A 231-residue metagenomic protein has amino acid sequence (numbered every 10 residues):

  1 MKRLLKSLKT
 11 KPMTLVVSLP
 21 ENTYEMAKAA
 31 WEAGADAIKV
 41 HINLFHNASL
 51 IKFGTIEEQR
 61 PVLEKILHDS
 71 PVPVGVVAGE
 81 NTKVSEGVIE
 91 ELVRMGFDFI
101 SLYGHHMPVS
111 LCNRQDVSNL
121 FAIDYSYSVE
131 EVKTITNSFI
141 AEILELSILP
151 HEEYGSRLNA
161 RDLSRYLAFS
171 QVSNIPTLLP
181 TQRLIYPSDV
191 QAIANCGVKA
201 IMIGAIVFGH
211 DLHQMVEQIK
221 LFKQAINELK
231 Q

Functional and structural regions predicted by a protein language model:
M1-V72, T136-I140: Conserved N-terminal beta1-alpha1 strand-loop-helix module at the mouth
K2-L4, H46-M95, L102-N113: N-terminal active-site wall of soluble small-molecule enzyme domains
S7-E25, V74-V84, S118-Y127, T177-I185: Active-site mouth loops of central-metabolism enzymes
E25-A30, K83-R94, S126-S138, R183-I201: Catalytic cores of alpha/beta
A37-A48, M95-S110, I143-E153, A194-Q218: Glycine-rich phosphate-binding active-site loops on the catalytic face of alpha/beta enzymes
H46-G54, K133-L167: Glycine/Thr-rich beta-alpha phosphate-binding loop at enzyme active sites
K52-G54, C112, L158-N159, V207-Q231: C-terminal helical cap(s) of enzyme catalytic domains, especially alpha/beta-barrels
I148-V198: Active-site/ligand-binding-proximal alpha/beta "capping" segment
